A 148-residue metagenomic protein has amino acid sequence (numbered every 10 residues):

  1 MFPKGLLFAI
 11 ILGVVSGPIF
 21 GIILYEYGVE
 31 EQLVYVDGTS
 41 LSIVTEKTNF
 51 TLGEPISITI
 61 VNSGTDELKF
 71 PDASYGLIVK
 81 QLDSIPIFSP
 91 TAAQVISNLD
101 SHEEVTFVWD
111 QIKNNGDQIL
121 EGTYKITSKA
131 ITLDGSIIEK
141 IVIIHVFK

Functional and structural regions predicted by a protein language model:
M1-F2: N-terminal Lys/Arg-rich, disordered targeting/topogenic segments
G5-T91, N98-L99, I131-K148: Primarily secretory-pathway and cell-envelope proteins
S89-G116: Intrinsically disordered, low-complexity Pro/Gly/Ser/Thr-rich segments with frequent PxxP/GP/PP motifs and embedded
E104, Q118-A130: A short tyrosine-centered beta-strand micro-motif
